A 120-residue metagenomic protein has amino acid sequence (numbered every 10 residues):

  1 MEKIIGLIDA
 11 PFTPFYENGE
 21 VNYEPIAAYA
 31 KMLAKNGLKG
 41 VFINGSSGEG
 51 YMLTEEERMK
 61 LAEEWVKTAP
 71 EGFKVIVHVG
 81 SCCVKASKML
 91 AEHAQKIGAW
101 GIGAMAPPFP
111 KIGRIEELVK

Functional and structural regions predicted by a protein language model:
E2-K120: Active-site beta->alpha loop and helix N-cap motifs at the rims of alpha/beta catalytic domains
